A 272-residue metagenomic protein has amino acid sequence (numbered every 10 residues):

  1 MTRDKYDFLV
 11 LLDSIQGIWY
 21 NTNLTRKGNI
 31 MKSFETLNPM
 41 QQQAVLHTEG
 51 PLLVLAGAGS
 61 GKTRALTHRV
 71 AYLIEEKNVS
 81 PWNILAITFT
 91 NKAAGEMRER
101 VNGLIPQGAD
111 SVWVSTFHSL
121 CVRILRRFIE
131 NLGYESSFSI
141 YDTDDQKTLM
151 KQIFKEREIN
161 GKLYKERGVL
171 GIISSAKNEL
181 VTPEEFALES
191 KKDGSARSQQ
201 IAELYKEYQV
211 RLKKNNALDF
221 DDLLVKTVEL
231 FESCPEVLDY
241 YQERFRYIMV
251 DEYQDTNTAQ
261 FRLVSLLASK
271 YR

Functional and structural regions predicted by a protein language model:
R3, F8, S14-G28, E49-L52 (+2 more regions): A basic/glycine-biased coupling hinge at the interface between accessory DNA-binding modules
K32-T36, G57, E156, N160: Short amphipathic alpha-helical boundary/capping segments
K32-T36, L52, K62, Y72 (+1 more regions): Conserved RecA-like helicase ATPase core segment that couples NTP binding/hydrolysis to strand translocation
F34-T48: N-terminal pre-P-loop "Q-motif" helix
G50-H68: Walker A/P-loop
E243-T258: SF2 helicase catalytic motif II
